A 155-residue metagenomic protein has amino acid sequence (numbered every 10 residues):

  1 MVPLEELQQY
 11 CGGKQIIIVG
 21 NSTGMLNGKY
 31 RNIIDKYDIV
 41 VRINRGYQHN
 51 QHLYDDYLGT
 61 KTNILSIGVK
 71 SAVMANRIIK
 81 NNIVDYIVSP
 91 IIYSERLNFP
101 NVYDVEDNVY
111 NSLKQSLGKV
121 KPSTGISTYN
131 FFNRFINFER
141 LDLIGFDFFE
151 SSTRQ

Functional and structural regions predicted by a protein language model:
M1-Q155: Metal-ion/cofactor- or nucleotide/acyl-coenzyme-handling active-site neighborhoods
